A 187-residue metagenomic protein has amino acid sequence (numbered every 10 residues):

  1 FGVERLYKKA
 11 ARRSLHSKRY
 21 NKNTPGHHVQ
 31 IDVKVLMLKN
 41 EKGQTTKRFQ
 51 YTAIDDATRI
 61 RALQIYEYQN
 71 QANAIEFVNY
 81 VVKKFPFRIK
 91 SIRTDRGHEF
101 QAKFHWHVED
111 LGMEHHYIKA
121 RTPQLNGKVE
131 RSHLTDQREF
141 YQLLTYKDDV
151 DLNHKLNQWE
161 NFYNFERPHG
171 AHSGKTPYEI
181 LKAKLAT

Functional and structural regions predicted by a protein language model:
G2-I54, I60, E76, F87: Mobile-element integrase/transposase regions, centering on the N-terminal DNA-binding/Zn-coordinating module
L6, R13-K18, H27, A102 (+3 more regions): C-terminal domain-tail junction helix/linker
V33, D56, Y68, R96: Residues immediately flanking
K42, F104-W106: Short amphipathic alpha-helical segments
T46, L63-F87, S91: Active-site beta-loop-alpha junctions of metal-dependent nucleic acid enzymes, especially the RNase H-like/DDE
Q50-A53, V108, K128-Q137: A structural motif
Q69, F87-Q101, R121, S173-T176: Acidic/histidine-rich, metal-coordinating catalytic segments
S91-R96, D110-K128, L144-D148: RNase H-like polynucleotidyl transferase catalytic core
